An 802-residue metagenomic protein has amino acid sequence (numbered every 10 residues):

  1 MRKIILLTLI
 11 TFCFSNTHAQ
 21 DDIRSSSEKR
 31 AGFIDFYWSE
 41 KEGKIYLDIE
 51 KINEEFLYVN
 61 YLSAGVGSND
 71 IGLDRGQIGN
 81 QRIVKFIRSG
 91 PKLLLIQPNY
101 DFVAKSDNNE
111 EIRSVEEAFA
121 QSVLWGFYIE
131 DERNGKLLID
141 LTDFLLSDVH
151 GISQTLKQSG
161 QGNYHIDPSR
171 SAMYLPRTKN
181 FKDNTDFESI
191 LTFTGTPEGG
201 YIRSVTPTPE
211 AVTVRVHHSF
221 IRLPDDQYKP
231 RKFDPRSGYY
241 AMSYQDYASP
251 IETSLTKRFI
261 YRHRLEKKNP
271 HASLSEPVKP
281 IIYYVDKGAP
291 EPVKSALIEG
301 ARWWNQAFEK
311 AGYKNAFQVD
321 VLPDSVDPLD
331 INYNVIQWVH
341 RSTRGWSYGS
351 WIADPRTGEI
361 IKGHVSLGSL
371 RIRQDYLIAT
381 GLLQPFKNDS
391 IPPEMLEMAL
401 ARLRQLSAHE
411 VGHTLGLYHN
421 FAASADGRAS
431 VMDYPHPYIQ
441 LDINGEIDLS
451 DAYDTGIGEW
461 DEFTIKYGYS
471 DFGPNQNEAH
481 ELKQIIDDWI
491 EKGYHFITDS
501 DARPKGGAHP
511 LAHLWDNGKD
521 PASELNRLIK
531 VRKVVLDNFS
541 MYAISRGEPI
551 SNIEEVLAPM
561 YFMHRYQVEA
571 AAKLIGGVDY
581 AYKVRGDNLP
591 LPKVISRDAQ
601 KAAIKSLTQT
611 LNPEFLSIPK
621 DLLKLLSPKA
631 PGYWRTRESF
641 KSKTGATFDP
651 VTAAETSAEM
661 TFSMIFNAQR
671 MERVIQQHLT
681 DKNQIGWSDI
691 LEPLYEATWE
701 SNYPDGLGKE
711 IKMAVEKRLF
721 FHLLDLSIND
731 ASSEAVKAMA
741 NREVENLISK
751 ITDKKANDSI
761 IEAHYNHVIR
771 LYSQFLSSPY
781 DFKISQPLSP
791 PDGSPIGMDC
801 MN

Functional and structural regions predicted by a protein language model:
I4-C13: Sec-dependent N-terminal signal peptides
S15-A19: Boundary at the C-terminal end of the N-terminal hydrophobic targeting segment
Q20-A289, A307, V321-Q374, A379-M395 (+2 more regions): Auxiliary tRNA-acceptor-end handling modules of aminoacyl-tRNA synthetases
E54, E291-A316: Zn2+-dependent metallopeptidase catalytic core
Q77, K287, E291-E299, E397-L406 (+3 more regions): Soluble non-cytosolic domains of exported or imported proteins
R302-Y313, G412-H413, L417, P437 (+2 more regions): Sec-exported extracytoplasmic/periplasmic mature domains
V321-H340, A401-I457: The catalytic-center signature of Zn2+-dependent metalloproteases
D426-N802: Conserved catalytic/binding loops enriched for acidic/polar residues
